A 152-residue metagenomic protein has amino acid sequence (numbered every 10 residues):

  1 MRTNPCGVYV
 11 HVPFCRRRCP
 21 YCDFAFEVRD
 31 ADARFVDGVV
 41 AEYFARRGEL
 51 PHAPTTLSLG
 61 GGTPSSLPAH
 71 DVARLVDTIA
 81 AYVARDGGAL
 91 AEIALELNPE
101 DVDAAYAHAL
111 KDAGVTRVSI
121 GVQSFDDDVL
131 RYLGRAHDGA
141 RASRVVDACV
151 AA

Functional and structural regions predicted by a protein language model:
M1-V8, L50-H52: N-terminal [4Fe-4S]-dependent radical SAM core
C6-V8, R18, T55, A91: A generic secondary-structure signal marking the coil-to-beta-strand transition
Y9-H11, S119: Structured core elements
H11-F24: Local cysteine-cluster metal-coordination motifs and their immediate loop/turn environment, predominantly Fe-S cluster
F26-E49, P54-A152: Conserved non-cysteine loop/helix-boundary elements of the Radical SAM core domain that shape
